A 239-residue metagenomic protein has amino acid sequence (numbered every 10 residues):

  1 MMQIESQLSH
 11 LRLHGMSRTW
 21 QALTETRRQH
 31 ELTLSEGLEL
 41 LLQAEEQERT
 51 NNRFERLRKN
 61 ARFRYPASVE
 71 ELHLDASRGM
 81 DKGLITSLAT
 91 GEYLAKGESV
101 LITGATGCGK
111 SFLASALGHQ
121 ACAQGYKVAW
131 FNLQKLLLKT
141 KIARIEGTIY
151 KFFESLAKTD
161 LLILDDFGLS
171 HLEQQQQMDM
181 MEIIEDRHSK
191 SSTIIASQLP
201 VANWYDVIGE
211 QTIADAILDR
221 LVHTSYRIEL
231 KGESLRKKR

Functional and structural regions predicted by a protein language model:
S9, L13-R64: Interdomain "pre-motor" coupling segment immediately N-terminal to P-loop NTPase/helicase cores
A67-A89: N-terminal pre-Walker A segment at the start of P-loop NTPase domains
L72, A114, N132: Conserved hydrophobic/aromatic pocket- or pore-lining residues that grip, position, or stack substrates in active sites
L88-G97: Phosphate-binding P-loop
S99-L101, L161, S192-I194: Residue-level preference for the first positions of well-ordered beta-strands
I102-Y126: Walker A/P-loop
K127, K135-K158, F167-R239: Replace "adjacent to P-loop NTPase cores in ATP/GTP-dependent enzymes" with "adjacent to NTP-binding cores
